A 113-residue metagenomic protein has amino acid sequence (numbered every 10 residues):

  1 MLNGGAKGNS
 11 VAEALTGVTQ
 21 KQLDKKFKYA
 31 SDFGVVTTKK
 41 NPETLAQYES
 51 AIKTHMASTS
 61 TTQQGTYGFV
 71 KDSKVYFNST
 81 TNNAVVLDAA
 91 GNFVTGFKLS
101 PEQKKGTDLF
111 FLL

Functional and structural regions predicted by a protein language model:
M1-S10, K105-L113: Proteins with a high burden of low-complexity, intrinsically disordered sequence enriched in S/T/G/P/A and R, requiring
L2-S73: Compact soluble domain cores
F27, F33, F69, F77 (+3 more regions): Phenylalanine-focused residue identity feature
T66-A89: Basic/aromatic recognition patch in beta-strand/loop cores that engages polyanionic ligands
A84-L113: A short, surface-exposed interaction/processing loop segment used at functional sites
